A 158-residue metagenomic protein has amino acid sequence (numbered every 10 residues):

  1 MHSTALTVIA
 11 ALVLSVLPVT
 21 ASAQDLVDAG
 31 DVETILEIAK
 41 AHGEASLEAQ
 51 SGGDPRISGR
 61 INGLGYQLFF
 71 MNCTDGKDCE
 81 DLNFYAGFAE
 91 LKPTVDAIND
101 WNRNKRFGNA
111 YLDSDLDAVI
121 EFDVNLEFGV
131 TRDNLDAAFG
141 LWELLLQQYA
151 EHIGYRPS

Functional and structural regions predicted by a protein language model:
M1-I9: Bacterial N-terminal signal peptides that target proteins for export
V16-T20: N-terminal signal peptide c-region/cleavage motif recognized by signal peptidases
A23-G76: N-terminal secretory signal peptides
D25-L26, E80-E121: Short, internal acidic amphipathic alpha-helical interface segments that mediate docking to partner proteins
V32-A39, V95-I98, D136-F139, E143: Extracytoplasmic/secreted envelope proteins and their assembly/folding machinery, especially bacterial periplasmic
S51, I61, F70-N72, A86-F88 (+2 more regions): A mature extracytoplasmic/lumenal domain signature
F107-A150: A short, solvent-exposed beta-edge/loop patch
Y149-P157: Short, low-complexity, Pro/Ser/Thr/Gly-rich segments in the mature regions of secreted, periplasmic
